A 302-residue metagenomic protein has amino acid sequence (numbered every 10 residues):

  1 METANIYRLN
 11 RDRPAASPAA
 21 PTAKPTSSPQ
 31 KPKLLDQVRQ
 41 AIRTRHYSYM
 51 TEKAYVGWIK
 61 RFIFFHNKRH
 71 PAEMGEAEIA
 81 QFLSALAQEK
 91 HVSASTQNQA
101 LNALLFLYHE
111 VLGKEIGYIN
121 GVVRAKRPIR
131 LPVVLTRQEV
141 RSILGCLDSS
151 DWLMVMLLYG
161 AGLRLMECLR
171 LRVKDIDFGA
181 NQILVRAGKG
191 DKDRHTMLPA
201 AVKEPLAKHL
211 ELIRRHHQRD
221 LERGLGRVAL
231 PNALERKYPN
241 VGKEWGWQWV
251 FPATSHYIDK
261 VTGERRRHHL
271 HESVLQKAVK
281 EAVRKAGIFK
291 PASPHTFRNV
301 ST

Functional and structural regions predicted by a protein language model:
M1-T302: Conserved catalytic core of the tyrosine transesterase superfamily
